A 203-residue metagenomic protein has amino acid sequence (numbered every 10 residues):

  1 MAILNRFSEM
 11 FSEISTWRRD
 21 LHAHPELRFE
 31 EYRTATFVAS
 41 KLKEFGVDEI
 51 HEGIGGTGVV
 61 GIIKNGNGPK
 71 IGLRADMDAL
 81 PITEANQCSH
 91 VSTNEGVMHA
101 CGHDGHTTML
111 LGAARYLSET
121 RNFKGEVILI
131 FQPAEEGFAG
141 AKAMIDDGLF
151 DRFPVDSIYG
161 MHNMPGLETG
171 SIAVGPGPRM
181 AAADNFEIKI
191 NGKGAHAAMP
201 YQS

Functional and structural regions predicted by a protein language model:
M1-H99, T108, R115-F123: Acidic/His- and Gly-rich active-site-bordering loop/insert found across diverse amide/peptide-bond hydrolases
V59, L80-I82, Q87-M98, G105 (+1 more regions): Histidine/acidic-residue-rich, glycine-tolerant segments that coordinate divalent metal ions
G112-A113, Q202: Residue-level detector of alpha-helical segments with a strong bias toward transmembrane helices and their helix-loop
A113-A114, I145: Short, well-ordered amphipathic alpha-helices
